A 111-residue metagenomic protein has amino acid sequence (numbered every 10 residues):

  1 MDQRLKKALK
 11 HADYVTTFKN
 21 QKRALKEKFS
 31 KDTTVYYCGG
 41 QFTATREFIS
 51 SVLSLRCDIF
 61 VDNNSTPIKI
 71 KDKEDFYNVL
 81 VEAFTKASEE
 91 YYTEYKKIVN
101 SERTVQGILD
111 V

Functional and structural regions predicted by a protein language model:
M1-V111: A preference for well-ordered globular domain cores that mediate specific macromolecular interactions or catalysis
